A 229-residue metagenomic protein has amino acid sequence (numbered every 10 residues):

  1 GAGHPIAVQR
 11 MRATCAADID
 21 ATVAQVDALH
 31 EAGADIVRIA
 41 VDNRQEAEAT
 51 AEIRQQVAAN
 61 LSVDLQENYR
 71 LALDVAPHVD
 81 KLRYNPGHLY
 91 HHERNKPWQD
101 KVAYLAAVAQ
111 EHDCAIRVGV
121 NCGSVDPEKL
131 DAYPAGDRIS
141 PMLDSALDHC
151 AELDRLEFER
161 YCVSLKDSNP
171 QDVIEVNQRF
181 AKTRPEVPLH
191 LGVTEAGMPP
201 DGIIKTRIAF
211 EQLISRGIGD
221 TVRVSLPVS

Functional and structural regions predicted by a protein language model:
G1-M11, A16, Q110-H112: N-terminal amphipathic alpha-helix/helix-capping segment at the start of soluble metabolic enzymes
G3, Q56, E111, F158 (+1 more regions): Short, well-ordered coil/turn elements that cap or connect secondary structure elements
I6-R12, D35-I39, A59-L65, L82-Y84 (+4 more regions): Hydrophobic faces of well-ordered beta-strands that scaffold small-molecule active sites in alpha/beta enzyme cores
A7, C15-D18, L89, M198: A broad, structure-centric signal for solvent-exposed, well-ordered loop/edge residues that line or flank functional
M11, A24-Q25: N-terminal, Lys/Arg-enriched amphipathic/low-complexity engagement segments that precede the first folded domain
I19-D20, H30, A34-H149, L153-D154 (+1 more regions): Active-site beta->alpha loop and helix N-cap motifs at the rims of alpha/beta catalytic domains
V23, Y69, R207: Glycine-rich phosphate-binding loop at the start of an alpha helix
S124, K129-S229: Catalytic alpha/beta core domains of metabolic enzymes, predominantly
